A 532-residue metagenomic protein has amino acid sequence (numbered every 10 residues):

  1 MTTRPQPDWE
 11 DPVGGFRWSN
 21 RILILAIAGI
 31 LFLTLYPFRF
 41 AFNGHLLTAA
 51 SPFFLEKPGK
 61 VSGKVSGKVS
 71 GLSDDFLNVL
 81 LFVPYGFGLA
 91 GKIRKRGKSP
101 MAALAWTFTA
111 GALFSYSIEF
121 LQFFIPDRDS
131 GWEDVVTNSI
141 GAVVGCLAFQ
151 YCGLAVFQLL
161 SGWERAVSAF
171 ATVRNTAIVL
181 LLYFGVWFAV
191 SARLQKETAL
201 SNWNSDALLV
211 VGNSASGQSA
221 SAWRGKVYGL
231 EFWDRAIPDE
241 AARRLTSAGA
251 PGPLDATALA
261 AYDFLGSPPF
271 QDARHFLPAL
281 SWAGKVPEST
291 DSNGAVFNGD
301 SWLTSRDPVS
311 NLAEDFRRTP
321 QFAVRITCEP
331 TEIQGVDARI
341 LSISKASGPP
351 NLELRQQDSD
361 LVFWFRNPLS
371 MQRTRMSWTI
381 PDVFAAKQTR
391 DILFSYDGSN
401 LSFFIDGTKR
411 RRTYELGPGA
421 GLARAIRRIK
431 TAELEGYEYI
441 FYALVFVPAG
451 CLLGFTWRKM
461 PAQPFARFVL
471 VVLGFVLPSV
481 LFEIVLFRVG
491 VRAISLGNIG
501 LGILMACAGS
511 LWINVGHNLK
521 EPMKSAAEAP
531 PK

Functional and structural regions predicted by a protein language model:
M1-F16, I93-A103, G153-T172, K459-F468 (+1 more regions): Membrane-interfacial, low-structure loops and terminal tails that flank and connect transmembrane helices in multi-pass
L35-F76, K409, T413-L434: Extracytosolic (periplasmic/ER-lumenal) interhelical loops and adjacent juxtamembrane/interface segments of multi-pass
P58-F87, W132-I140, E433-A449, G497-L504: Membrane-interface loop-to-helix entry segments
A112-V143, Q195-A199, V476-S510: Interfacial helix-loop-helix junctions of multi-pass membrane proteins
F170-E231, R235-T319, S344-G348, Q356 (+1 more regions): Extracytoplasmic low-complexity segments
V324-I326, K387-D397, L401-F403: Short tryptophan-centered beta-strand motifs in secreted/extracellular beta-sheet-rich domains of glycan-recognition
R339-N367: Glycan-recognition/cleft segments
F365-D391: Short, aromatic/His-centered strand-loop micro-motif at the edge of beta-sheets
